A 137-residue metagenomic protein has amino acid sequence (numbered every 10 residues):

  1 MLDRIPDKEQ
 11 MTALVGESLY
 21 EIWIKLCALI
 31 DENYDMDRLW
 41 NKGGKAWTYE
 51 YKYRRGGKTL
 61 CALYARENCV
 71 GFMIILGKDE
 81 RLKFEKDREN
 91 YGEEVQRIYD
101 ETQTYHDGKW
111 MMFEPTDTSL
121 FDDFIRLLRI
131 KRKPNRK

Functional and structural regions predicted by a protein language model:
M1-K137: Charge-dense, helix-prone N-terminal extensions
